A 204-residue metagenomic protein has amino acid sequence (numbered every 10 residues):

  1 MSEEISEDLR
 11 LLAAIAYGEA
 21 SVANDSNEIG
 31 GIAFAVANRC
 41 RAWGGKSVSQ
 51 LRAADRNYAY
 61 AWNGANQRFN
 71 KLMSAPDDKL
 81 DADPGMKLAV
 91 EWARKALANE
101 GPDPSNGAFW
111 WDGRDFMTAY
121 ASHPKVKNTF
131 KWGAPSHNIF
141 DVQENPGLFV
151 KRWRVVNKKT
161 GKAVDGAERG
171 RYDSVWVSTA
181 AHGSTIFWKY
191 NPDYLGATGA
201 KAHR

Functional and structural regions predicted by a protein language model:
E3-R204: Bacterial extracytoplasmic/cell-wall-associated proteins, especially those involved in peptidoglycan
